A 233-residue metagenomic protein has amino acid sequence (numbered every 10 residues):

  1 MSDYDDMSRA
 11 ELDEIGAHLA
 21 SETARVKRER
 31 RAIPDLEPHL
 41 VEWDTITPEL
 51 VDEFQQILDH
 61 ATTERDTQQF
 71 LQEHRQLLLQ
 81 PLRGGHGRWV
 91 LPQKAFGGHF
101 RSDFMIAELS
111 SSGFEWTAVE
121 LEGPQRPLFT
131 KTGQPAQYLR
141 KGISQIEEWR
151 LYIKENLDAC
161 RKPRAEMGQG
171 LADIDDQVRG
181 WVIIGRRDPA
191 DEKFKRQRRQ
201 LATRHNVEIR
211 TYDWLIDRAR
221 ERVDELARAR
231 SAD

Functional and structural regions predicted by a protein language model:
M1-D233: Charged, terminal alpha-helix-loop-beta segments that serve as non-catalytic nucleic-acid engagement and/or assembly
